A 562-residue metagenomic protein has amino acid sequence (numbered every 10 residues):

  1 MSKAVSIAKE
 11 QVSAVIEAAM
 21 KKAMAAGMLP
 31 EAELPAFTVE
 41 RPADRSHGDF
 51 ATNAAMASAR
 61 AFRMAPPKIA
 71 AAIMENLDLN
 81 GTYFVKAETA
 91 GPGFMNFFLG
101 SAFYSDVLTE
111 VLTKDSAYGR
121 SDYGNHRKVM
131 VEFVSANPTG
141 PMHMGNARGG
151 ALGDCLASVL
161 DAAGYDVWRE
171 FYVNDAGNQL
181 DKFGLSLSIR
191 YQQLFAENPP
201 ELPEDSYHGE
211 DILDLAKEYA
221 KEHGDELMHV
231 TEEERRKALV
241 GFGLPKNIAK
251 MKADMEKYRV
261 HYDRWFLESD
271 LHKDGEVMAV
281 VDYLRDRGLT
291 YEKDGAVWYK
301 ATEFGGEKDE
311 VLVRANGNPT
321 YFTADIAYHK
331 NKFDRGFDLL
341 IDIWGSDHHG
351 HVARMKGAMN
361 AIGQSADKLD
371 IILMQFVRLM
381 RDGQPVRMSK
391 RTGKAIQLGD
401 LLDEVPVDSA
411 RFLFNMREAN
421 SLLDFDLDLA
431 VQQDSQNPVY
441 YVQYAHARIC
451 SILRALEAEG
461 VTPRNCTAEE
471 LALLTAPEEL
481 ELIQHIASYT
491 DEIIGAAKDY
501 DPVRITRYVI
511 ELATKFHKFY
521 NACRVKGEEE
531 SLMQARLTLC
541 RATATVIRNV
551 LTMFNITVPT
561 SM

Functional and structural regions predicted by a protein language model:
S2-S105, S116, R120-M562: Non-catalytic interaction-recognition regions
D106-V111: Short, charged, solvent-exposed linker or helix-capping segments at domain edges/interfaces that act as flexible hinges
